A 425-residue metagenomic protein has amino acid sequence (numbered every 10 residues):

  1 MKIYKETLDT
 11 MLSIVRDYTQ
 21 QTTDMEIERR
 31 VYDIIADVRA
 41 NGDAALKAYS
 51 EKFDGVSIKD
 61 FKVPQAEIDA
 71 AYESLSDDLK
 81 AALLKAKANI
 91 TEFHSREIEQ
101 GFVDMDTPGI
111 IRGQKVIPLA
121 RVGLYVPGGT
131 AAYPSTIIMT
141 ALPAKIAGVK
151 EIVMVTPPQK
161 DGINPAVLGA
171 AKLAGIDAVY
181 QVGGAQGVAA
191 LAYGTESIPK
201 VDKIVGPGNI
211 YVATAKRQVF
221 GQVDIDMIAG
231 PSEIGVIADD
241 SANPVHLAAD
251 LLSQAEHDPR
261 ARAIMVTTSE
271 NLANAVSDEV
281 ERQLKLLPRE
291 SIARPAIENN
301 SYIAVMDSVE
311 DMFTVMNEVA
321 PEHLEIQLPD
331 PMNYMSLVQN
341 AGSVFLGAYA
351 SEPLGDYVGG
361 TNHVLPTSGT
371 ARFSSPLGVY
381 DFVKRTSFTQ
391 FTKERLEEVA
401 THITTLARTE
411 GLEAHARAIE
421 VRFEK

Functional and structural regions predicted by a protein language model:
M1-A120: N-terminal Rossmann-like NAD(P)+-binding subdomain of aldehyde/semialdehyde dehydrogenases
M1-T7, A178-G183, I303-S308: Short acidic-hydrophobic, aromatic-tinged amphipathic segments that line or gate anion-handling sites
D104-G169: Conserved small-residue-rich beta-alpha loop and adjacent elements that most often cradle the phosphate/pyrophosphate
M139-K150, K172-A174, A192-I198, K216-Q218 (+1 more regions): Alpha-helix C-terminal capping segments
G175-H246, D250-S253, H257-R262: Conserved NAD(P)+-binding/catalytic subdomain of aldehyde/semialdehyde dehydrogenases
V205-P207, M227-A238, Q254-S277, A293-A304 (+3 more regions): Short loop-to-beta-strand entry elements in the cores of soluble alpha/beta enzymes
N317-K425: C-terminal core of ALDH-fold dehydrogenases
